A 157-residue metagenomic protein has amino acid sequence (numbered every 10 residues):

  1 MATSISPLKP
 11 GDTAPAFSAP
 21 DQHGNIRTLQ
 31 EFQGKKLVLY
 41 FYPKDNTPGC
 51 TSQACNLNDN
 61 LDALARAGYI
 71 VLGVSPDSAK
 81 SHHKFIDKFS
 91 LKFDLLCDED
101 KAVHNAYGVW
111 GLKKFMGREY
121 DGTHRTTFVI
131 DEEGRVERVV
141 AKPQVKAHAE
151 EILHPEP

Functional and structural regions predicted by a protein language model:
M1-P157: Chalcogenol-based redox active-site neighborhoods
